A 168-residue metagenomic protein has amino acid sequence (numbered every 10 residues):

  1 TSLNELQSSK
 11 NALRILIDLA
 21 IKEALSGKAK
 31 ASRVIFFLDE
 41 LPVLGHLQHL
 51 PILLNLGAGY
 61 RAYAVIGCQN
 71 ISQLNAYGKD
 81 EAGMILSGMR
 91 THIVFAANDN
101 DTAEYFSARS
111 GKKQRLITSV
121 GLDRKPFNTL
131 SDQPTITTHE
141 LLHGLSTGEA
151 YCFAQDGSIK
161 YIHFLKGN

Functional and structural regions predicted by a protein language model:
T1-S131, L165-G167: Conserved P-loop NTPase motor cores
G121-N168: Conserved P-loop NTPase motor module
